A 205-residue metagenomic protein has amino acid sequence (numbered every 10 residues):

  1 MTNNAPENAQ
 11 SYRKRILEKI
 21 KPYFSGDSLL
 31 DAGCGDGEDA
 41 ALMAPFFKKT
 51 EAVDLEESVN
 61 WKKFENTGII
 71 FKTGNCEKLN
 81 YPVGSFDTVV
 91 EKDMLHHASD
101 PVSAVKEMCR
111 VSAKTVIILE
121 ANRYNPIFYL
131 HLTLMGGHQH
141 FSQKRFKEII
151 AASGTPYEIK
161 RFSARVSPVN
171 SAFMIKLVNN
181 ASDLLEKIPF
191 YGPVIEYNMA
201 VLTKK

Functional and structural regions predicted by a protein language model:
N8-G26: Conserved alpha-helix/loop element of class I SAM-dependent methyltransferases that forms part of the SAM/SAH-binding
D36-K78: Class I SAM-dependent methyltransferase SAM/SAH-binding core
F71, K160-K205: A C-terminal cap/extension of S-adenosyl-L-methionine-dependent methyltransferases that defines the acceptor-substrate
V90: A conserved beta-strand element that flanks and buttresses the S-adenosyl-L-methionine
A98-E107: A short, conserved alpha-helix within the catalytic core of class I
K114-A121: Conserved beta-strand signature within the Rossmann-like core of class I S-adenosyl-L-methionine
A121-G137: Short, glycine-/aromatic-enriched active-site segment of Class I SAM-dependent methyltransferases
H138-T155: Short alpha-helix
